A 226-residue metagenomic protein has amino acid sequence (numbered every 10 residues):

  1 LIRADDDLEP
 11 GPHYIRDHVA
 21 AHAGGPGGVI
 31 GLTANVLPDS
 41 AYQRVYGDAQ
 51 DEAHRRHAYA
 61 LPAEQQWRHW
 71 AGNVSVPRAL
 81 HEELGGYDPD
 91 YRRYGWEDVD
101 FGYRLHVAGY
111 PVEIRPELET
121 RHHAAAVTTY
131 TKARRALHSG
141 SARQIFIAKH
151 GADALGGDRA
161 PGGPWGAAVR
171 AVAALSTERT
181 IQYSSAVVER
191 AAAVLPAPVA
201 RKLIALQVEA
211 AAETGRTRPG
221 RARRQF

Functional and structural regions predicted by a protein language model:
L1-E9: Short beta-strand-to-loop acidic/aromatic patch adjacent to the donor-nucleotide binding site
P12-V45: Conserved donor NDP-sugar-binding/catalytic core segment of glycosyltransferases
L32-T33, G47-Q66: Short, flexible, basic/aromatic active-site loop/helix in glycosyltransferases
H57-V76, R92-Y94: A recurrent flexible, glycine/aromatic-enriched loop bordering the glycosyltransferase active site that acts as
W67, E82-H106, P111-I114, L118-R121: Donor nucleotide-sugar recognition loop
E117-T120, Y130-L155, A205-R216: Catalytic core of nucleotide-sugar-dependent glycosyltransferases
H138, G156-F226: Non-catalytic, C-terminal membrane-associated alpha-helical segments of glycosyltransferases
